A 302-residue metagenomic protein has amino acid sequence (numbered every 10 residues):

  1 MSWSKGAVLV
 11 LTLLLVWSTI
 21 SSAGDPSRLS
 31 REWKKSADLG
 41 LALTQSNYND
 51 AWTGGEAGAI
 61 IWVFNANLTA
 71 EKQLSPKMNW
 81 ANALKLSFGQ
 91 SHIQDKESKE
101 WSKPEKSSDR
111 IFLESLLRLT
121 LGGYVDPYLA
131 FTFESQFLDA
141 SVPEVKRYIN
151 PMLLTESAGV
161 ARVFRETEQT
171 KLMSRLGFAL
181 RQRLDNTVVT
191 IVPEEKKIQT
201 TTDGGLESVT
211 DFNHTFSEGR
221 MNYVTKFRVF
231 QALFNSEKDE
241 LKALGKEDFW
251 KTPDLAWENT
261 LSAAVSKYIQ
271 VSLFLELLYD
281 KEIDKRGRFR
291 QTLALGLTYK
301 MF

Functional and structural regions predicted by a protein language model:
A37-L39, N82, L129-F131, S174-L176 (+2 more regions): Membrane-embedded beta-strand positions of outer-membrane beta-barrel proteins
L41-N47, L86-H92, F133-D139, F164 (+5 more regions): Transmembrane beta-strands of outer-membrane beta-barrel pores
T44-N65, Q94-P104: Surface-exposed strand-loop-strand hairpins of Gram-negative outer-membrane beta-barrel proteins
A51-E56, S98-K103, S141-Y148, V192-Q199 (+2 more regions): Extracellular loop and loop/strand-boundary signature of outer-membrane beta-barrel proteins
L68-K72, L119, R162-F164, T210-F216 (+3 more regions): Residue-level signature of outer-membrane beta-barrel architecture
M78-W80, Y124-P127, E168-L172, E218-Y223 (+1 more regions): Repeated loop/turn-to-beta-strand initiation elements of outer-membrane beta-barrel proteins
M173, G177-A264: Outer-membrane beta-barrel transmembrane domain signature
F289-F302: Outer-membrane beta-barrel "beta-signal"
